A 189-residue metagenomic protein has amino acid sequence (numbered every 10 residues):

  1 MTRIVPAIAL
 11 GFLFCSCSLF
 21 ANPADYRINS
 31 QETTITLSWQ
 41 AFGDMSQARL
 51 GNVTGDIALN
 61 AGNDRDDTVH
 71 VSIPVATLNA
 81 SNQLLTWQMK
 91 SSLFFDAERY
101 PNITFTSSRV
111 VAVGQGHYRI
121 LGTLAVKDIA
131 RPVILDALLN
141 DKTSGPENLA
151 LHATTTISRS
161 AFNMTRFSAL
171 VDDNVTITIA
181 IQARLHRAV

Functional and structural regions predicted by a protein language model:
M1-V5: Positively charged n-region of N-terminal signal peptides that target proteins for export
A7-C17: Bacterial N-terminal signal peptides
L19-V189: Low-complexity, acidic/polar, glycine-enriched regions of mature
